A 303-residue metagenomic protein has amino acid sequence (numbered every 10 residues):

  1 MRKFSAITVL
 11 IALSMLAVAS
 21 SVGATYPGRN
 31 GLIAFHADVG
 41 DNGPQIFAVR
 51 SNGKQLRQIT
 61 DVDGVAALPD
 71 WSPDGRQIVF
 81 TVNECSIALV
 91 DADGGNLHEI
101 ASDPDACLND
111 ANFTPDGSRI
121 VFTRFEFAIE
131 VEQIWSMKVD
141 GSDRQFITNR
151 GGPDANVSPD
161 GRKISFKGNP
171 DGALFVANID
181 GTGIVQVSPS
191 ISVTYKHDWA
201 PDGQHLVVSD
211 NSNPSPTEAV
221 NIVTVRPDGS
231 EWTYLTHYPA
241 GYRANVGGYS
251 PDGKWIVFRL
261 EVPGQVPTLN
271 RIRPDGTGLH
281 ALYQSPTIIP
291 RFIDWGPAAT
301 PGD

Functional and structural regions predicted by a protein language model:
M1-T8: Bacterial N-terminal signal peptides that target proteins for export
F4, L16, S20-D303: Sequence signature of WD/YWTD-type beta-propeller architectures
V9-A17: N-terminal export/membrane-targeting signals
